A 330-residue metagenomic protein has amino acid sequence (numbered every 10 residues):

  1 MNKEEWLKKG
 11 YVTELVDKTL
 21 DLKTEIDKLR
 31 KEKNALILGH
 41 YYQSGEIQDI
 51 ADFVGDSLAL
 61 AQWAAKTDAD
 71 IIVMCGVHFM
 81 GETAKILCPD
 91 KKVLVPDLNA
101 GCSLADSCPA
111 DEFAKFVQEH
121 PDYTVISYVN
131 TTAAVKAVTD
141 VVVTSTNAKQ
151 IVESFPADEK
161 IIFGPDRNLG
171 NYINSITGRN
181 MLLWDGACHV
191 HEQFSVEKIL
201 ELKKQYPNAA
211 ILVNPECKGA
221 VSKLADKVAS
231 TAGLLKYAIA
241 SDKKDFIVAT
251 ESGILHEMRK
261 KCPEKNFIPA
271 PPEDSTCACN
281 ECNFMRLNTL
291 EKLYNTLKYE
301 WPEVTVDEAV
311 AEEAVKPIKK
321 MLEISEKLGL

Functional and structural regions predicted by a protein language model:
M1-V248, L255, K260-A270, D274-L330: Active-site loop-to-helix "anion-binding N-cap" substructures in soluble metabolic enzymes
